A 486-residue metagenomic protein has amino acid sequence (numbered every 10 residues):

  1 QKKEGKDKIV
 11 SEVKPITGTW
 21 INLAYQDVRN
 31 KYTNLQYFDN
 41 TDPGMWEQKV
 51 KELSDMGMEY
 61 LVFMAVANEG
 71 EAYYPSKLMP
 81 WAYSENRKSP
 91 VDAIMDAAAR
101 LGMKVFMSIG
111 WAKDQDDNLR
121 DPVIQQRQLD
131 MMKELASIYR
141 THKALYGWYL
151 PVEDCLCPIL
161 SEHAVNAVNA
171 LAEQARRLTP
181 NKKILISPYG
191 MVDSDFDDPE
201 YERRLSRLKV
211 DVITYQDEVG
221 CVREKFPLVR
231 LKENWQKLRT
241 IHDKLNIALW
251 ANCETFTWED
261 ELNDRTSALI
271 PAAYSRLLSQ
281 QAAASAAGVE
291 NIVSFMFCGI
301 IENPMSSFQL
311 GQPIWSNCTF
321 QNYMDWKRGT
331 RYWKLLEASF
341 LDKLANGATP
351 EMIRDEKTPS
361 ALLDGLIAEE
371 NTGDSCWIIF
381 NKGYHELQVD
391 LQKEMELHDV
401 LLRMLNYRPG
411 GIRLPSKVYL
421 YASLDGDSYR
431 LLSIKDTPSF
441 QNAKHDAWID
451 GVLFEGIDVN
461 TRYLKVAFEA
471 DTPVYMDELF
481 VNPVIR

Functional and structural regions predicted by a protein language model:
P43-A112, A164-K182, L228-L231, K237: Aromatic-lined substrate-binding rim segments of carbohydrate-active enzymes
E52, E85-L101, R120-G147, R204 (+1 more regions): An active-site-proximal structural segment forming one wall of the substrate-binding cleft that immediately precedes
F106-N118, Y149-E153, N169-D198, Y215 (+2 more regions): Aromatic-lined carbohydrate-recognition surfaces of secreted/lumenal glycan-active proteins
W111-D116, M132-E162, V293: Active-site groove signature of glycoside hydrolases
K143-V152, L156, Y189, D198-V229: Aromatic- and acid-rich polysaccharide-binding/catalytic face of secreted or lumenal carbohydrate-active enzymes
D217-E224, A248-Y332: Substrate-binding cleft of secreted/luminal carbohydrate-active enzymes
G329-L397, L405-I412, S433-K444, F480-R486: Disordered, acidic Ser/Thr/Pro-rich linker "stalks" and the adjacent N-terminal cap of the next globular domain
N381-G383, P409-R486: Trp- and acidic/polar-enriched beta-sheet ligand-binding modules for extracellular glycan and matrix recognition
